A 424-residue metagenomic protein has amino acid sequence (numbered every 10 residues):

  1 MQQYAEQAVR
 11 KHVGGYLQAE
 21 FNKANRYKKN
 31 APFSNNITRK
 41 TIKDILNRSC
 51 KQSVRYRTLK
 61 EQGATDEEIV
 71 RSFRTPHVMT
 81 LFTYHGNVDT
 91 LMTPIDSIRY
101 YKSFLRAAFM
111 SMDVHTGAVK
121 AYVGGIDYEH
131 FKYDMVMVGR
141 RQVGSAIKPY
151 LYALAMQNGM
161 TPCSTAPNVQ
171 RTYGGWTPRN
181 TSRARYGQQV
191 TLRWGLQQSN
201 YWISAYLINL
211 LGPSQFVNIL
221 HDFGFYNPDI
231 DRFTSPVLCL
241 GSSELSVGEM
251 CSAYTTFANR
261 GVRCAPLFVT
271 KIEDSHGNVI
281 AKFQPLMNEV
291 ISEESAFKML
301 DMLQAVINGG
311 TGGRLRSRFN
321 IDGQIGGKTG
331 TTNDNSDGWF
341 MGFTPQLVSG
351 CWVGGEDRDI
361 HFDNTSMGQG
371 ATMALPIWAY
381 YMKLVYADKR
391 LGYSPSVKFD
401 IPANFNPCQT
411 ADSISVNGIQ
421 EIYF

Functional and structural regions predicted by a protein language model:
M1-E61, T181, H221, F225-D231 (+2 more regions): Non-catalytic, structured segments within soluble enzyme domains
Q2-G15, L46-D113, A118, Y122 (+3 more regions): A penicillin-recognizing enzyme superfamily signal
Q18-R26, L210-L211, N218-F223, D231-S235 (+3 more regions): Short coil/turn segments at secondary-structure boundaries
K102, A107-V119, I147, A153 (+5 more regions): C-terminal substrate/ligand-recognition segments
Y128-H130, R141, M156, C163 (+1 more regions): Proteins synthesized as precursors that undergo proteolytic processing into mature forms
D134-Y173, L300, G309, K383: Active-site rim segments in enzyme catalytic domains, especially the processed small/beta chain of N-terminal
M160-F216, R263, S275-L300, Q304-A305: Conserved catalytic neighborhood of penicillin-recognizing serine enzymes
P178-A184, G212-S252, G261, A265-F268: Mid-domain, small-residue-enriched loop/turn segments at the edges of structured enzyme/sensor domains
